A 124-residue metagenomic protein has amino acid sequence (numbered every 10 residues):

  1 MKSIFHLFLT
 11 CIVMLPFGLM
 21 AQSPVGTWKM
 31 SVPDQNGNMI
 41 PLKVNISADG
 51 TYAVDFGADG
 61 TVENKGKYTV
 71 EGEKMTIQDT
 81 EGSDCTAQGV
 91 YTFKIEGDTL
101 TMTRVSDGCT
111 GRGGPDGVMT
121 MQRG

Functional and structural regions predicted by a protein language model:
M1-F8: Bacterial N-terminal signal peptides that target proteins for export
F8-G18: Bacterial N-terminal signal peptides
L19-K65, E71-G124: Lipid interaction determinants
